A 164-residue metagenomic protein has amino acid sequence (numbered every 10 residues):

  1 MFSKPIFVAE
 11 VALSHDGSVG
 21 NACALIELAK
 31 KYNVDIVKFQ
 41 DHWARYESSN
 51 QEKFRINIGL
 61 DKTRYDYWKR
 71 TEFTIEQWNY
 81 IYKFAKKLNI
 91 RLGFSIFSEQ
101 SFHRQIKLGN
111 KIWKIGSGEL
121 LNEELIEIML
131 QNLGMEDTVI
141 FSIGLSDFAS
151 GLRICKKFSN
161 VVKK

Functional and structural regions predicted by a protein language model:
M1-S14, N50, N79-Y80: N-terminal small/glycine-rich loop or linker at the start of catalytic domains across soluble metabolic enzymes
F7-V11, V37-F39, L92-F94, K111-I115 (+2 more regions): Hydrophobic faces of well-ordered beta-strands that scaffold small-molecule active sites in alpha/beta enzyme cores
E10, A29, Q105: Conserved, mostly hydrophobic/aromatic
A12-S14, Q40-A44, F97-E99, G118 (+1 more regions): Active-site beta-loop-alpha junctions enriched in small/polar residues
S18-V19, S49-N50, T74-W78, S101-F102 (+2 more regions): Active-site-adjacent beta->alpha loops and helix N-cap segments on the catalytic face of soluble alpha/beta enzymes
A24-H42, L108-G109: Catalytic domains of carbohydrate-active enzymes, especially glycoside hydrolases
N33, Q105-W113, L130-V139, F158-K164: Glycine-enriched alpha-helix->loop->beta-strand junction motifs that scaffold or abut catalytic
D35-E72, S117: Glycine-rich, proline-tolerant flexible connector loops at the mouths of alpha/beta enzymes
